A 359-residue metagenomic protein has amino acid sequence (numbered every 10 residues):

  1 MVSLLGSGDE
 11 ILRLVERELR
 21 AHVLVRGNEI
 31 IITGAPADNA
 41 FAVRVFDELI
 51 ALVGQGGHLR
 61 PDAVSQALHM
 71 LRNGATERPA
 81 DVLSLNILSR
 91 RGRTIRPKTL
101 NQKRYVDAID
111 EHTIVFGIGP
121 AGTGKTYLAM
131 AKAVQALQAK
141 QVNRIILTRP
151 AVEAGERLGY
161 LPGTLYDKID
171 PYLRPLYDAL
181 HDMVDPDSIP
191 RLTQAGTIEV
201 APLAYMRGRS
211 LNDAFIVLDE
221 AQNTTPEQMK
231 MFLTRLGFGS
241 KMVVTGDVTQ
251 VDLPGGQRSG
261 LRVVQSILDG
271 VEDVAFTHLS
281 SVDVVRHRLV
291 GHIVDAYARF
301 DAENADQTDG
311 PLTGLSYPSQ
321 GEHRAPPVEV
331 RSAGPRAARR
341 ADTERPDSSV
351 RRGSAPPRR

Functional and structural regions predicted by a protein language model:
V2-R17: Short amphipathic alpha-helix segments
S7-E10, D47-E48, L233-R235, V294-D295: Short, solvent-exposed amphipathic alpha-helical segments in soluble enzyme and RNA/protein-processing domains
R13, L19-H22, N28: Compact, well-ordered interaction domains used in eukaryotic information-processing assemblies
L24-V82: Interdomain "pre-motor" coupling segment immediately N-terminal to P-loop NTPase/helicase cores
E29, R91-Q102, E111-L218, Q222-R359: Conserved helicase motor core of SF1/SF2 NTP-dependent helicases
V82-T94: Conserved adenine-nucleotide phosphate-binding loops and their immediately adjacent elements
